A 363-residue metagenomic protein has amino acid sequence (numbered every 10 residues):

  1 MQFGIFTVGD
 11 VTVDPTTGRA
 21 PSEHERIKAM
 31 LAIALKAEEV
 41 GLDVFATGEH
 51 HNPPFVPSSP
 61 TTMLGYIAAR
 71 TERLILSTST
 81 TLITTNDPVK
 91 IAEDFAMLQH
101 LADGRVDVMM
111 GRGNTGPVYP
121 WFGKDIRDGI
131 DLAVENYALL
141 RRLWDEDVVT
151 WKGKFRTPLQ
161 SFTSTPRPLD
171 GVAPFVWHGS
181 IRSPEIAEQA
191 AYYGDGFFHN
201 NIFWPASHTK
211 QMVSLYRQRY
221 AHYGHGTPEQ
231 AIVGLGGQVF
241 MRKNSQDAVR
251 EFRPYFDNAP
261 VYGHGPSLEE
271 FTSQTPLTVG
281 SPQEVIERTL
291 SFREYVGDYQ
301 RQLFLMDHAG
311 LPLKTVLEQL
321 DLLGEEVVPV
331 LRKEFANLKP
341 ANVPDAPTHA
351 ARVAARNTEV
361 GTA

Functional and structural regions predicted by a protein language model:
M1-L76, A173, V343-D345, N357-A363: N-terminal beta1-alpha1-beta2 module of alpha/beta enzyme domains
M1-P21, T115-V118, T157-V172, H264-Q274 (+1 more regions): N-terminal small/glycine-rich loop or linker at the start of catalytic domains across soluble metabolic enzymes
F3, G41, E49, I67 (+9 more regions): Conserved, mostly hydrophobic/aromatic
F3-T7, F45-T47, L76-T78, V106-M110 (+4 more regions): Hydrophobic faces of well-ordered beta-strands that scaffold small-molecule active sites in alpha/beta enzyme cores
V13-I27, T81-V89, V172-R182, S273-P282: Active-site mouth loops of central-metabolism enzymes
P15-T16, D87-D195, K210, S214 (+3 more regions): Internal, glycine-rich beta/alpha segment that forms the wall or movable "lid" of small-molecule/cofactor binding
V44-I67, L82, N114, N201-W204 (+1 more regions): Glycine-rich, proline-tolerant flexible connector loops at the mouths of alpha/beta enzymes
E185-A191, T209-R217, A221-Y262: Aromatic-lined glycan-binding groove of carbohydrate-active enzymes
